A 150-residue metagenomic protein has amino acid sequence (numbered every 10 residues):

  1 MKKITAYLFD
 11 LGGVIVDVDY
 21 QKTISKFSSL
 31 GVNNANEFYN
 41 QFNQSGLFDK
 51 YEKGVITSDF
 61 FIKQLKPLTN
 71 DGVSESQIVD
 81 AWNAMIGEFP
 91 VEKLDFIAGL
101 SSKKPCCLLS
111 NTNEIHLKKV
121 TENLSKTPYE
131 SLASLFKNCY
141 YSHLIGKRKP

Functional and structural regions predicted by a protein language model:
K2-V91, S102, N113-K119: N-terminal helical cap/lid subdomain that shapes the substrate entry/recognition surface in HAD-like hydrolases
K50-E52, D95, K147: Short helix-to-loop capping/linker segments positioned immediately adjacent to catalytic or ligand/cofactor-binding
K63, A98, E130: Active-site phosphate/pyrophosphate- and oxyanion-stabilizing loops and adjacent acidic/basic residues in soluble
E92-K103, L135: Catalytic-core regions built around general acid/base machinery
P105-C107, N138: A structural signal for isolated positions on well-ordered beta-strands in alpha/beta enzyme cores
S110: Short beta-strand/turn micro-motifs composed of small residues that flank or help shape donor/cofactor-binding pockets
E114-P150: Substrate-recognition "cap/lid" segment bordering the active-site pocket of phosphatases
